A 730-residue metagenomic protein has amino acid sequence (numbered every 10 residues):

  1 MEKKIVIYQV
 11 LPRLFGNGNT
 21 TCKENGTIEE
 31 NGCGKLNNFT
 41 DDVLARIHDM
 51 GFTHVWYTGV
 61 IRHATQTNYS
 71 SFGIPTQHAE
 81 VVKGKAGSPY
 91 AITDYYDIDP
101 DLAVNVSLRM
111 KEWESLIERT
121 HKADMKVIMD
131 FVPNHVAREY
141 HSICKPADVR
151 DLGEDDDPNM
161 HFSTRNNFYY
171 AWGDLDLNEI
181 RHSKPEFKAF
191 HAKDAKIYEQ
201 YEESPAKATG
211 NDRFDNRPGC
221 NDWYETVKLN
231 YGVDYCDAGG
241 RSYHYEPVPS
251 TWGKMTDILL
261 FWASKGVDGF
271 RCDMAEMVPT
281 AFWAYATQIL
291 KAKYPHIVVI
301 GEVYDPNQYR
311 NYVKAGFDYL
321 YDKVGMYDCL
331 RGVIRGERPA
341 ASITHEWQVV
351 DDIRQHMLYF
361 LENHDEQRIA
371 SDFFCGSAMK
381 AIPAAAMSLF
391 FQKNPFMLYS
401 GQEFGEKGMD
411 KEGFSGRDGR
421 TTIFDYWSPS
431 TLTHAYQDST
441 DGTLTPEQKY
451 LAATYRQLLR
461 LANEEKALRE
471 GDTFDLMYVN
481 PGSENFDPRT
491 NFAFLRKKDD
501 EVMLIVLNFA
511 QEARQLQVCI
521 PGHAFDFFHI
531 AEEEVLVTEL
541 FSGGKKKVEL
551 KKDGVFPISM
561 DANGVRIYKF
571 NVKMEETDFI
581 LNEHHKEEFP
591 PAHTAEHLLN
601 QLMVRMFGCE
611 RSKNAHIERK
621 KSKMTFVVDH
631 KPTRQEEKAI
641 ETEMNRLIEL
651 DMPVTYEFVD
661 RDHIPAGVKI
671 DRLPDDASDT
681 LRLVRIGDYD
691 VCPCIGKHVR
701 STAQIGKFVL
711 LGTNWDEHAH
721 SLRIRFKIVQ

Functional and structural regions predicted by a protein language model:
M1-M129, N134-N166, A171-Q200, P218-W223 (+2 more regions): N-terminal structural segment of carbohydrate-active enzymes
V6-Y8, V55-Y57, V127-M129, F270 (+3 more regions): Hydrophobic faces of well-ordered beta-strands that scaffold small-molecule active sites in alpha/beta enzyme cores
R13, N17-N37, P89-M110, E225-T251 (+4 more regions): The substrate-binding groove and active-site-proximal loops of carbohydrate-active enzymes, especially glycoside
G18, C22, T27, T65 (+5 more regions): Loop/helix patches that line or flank the sugar-binding groove of alpha-linked glycan CAZymes
A147-R150, N159, T164-F187, K254-L260 (+7 more regions): Active-site-proximal helices and loops of the catalytic beta/alpha 8
K184-P249, L260: Long, low-complexity, polar/charged, intrinsically disordered or flexibly structured peripheral segments
A510-M574: C-terminal beta-sandwich/jelly-roll accessory domains of carbohydrate-active enzymes
M574-Q730: Active-/binding-site microenvironments in catalytic and ligand-binding cores
